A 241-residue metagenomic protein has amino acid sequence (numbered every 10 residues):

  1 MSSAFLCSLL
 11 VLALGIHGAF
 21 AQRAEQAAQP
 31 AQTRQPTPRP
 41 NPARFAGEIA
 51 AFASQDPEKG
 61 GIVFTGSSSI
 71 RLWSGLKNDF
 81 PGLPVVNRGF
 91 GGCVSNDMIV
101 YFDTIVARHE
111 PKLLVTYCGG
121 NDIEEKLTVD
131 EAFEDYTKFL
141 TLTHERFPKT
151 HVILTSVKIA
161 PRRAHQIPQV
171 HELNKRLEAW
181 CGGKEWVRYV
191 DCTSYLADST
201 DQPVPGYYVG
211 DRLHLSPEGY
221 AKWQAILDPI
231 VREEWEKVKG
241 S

Functional and structural regions predicted by a protein language model:
M1-F64, S74, N78-D79, R232-S241: N-terminal secretory targeting modules
L10, L14, I159-S241: Catalytic His-Asp segment of secreted/periplasmic serine-dependent ester chemistry enzymes
I62-T65, V86-G89, L113-C118, H151-S156 (+2 more regions): Structural recognition of the beta-strand scaffold that forms the well-ordered cores of secreted hydrolase catalytic
I70-V86, S95-F133, I153, V157-P161: Oxyanion-hole/transition-state-stabilizing segment in secreted/luminal serine hydrolases and related acyltransferases
R88-C93, L113-T128, T137, H144 (+4 more regions): Cell-envelope and extracellular/periplasmic
D103, A107-E110, G119, T141-P148 (+5 more regions): Sec-exported extracytoplasmic/periplasmic mature domains
V129-F139, Q169-N174: Charged helix-capping and loop-helix junction motifs
